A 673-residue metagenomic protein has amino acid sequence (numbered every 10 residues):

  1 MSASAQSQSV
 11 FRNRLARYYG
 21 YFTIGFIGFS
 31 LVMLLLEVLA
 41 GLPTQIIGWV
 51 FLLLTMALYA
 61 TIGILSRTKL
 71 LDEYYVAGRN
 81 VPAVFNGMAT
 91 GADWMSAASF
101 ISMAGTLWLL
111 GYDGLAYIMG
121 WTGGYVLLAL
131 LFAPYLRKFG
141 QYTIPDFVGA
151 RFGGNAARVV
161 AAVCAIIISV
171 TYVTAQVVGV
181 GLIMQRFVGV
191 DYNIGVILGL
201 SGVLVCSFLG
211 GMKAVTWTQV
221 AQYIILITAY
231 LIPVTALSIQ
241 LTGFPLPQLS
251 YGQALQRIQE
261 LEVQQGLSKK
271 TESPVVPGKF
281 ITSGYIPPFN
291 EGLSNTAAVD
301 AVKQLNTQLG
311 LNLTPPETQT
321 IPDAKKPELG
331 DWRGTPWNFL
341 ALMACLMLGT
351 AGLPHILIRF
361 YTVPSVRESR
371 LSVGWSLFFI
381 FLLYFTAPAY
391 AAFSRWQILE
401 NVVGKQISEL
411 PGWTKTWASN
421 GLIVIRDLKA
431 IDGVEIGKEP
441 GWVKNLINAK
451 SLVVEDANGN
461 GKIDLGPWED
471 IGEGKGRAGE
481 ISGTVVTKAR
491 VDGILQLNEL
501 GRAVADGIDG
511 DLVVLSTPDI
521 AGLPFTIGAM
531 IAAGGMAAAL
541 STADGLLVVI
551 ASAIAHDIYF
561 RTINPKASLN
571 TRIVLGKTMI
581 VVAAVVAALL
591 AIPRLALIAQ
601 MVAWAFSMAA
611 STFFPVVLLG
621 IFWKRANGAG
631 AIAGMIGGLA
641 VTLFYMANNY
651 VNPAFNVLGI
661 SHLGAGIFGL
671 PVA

Functional and structural regions predicted by a protein language model:
M1-A673: Membrane-embedded helix-loop-helix hairpins and adjacent transmembrane boundary segments in multi-pass transporters
